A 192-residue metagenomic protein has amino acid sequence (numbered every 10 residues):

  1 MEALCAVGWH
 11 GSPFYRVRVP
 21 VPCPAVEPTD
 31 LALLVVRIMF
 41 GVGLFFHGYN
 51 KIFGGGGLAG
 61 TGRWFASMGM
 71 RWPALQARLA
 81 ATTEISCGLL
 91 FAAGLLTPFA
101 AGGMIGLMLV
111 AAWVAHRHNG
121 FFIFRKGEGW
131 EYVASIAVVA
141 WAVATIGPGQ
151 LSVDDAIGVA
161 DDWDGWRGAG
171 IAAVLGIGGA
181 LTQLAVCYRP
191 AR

Functional and structural regions predicted by a protein language model:
E2-G56, G60, A74, R78 (+1 more regions): Extended, low-polarity transmembrane helix blocks
F46-Y49, G69, L90: Short amphipathic alpha-helical interaction patches enriched in hydrophobic/aromatic residues with interspersed Lys/Arg
G62-W72: Perimembrane loop-to-helix junctions flanking transmembrane segments
T82-A92: Hydrophobic, membrane-inserted alpha-helices
